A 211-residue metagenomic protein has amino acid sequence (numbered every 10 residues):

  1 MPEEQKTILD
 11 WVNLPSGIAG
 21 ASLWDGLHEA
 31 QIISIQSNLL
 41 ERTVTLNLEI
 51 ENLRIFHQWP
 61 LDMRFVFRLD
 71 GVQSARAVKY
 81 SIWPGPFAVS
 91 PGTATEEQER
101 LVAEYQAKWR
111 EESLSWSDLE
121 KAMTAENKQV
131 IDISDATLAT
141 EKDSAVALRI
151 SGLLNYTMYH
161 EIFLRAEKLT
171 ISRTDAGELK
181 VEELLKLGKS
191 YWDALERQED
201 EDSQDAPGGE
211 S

Functional and structural regions predicted by a protein language model:
M1-S211: Surface-exposed, interaction-prone regions used to assemble/regulate multi-protein complexes
